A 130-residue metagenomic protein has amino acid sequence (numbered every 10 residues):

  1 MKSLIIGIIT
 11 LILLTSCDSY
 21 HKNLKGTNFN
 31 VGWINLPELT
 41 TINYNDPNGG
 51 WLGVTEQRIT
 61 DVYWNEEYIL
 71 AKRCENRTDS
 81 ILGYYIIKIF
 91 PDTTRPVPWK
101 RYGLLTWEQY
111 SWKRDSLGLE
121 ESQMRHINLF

Functional and structural regions predicted by a protein language model:
M1, T60, R101-L105: A short, sequence-level motif marking secondary-structure junctions
M1-G7: Positively charged n-region of N-terminal signal peptides that target proteins for export
L13-S16: C-terminal motif of bacterial Sec signal peptides marking the signal peptidase cleavage site
D18-H21: Bacterial signal peptide processing site
G26-Y44: Post-signal peptide N-terminal segment of mature Sec-exported envelope proteins
Y44-P91: Mature extracytoplasmic domains of secretory-pathway proteins
T93-F130: C-terminal partner/receptor-binding element of secreted or periplasmic proteins
